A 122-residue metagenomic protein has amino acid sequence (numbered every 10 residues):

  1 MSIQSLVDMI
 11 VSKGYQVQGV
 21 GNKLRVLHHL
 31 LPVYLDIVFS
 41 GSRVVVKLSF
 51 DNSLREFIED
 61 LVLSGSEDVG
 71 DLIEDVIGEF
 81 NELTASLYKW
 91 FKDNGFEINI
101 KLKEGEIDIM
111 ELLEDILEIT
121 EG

Functional and structural regions predicted by a protein language model:
M1-Q18, I109-E121: Amphipathic alpha-helical segments
S2-I3, V7, V38-S42, G95-F96 (+1 more regions): Solvent-exposed, well-ordered amphipathic alpha-helical segments that flank/support binding or catalytic loops
I3-I10, N22-L30, E79-F80: Short, solvent-exposed secondary-structure boundary motifs
K13, V17-R43: Amphipathic, interaction-prone secondary-structure segments
Y34-E59: Beta-strand/loop substructures that line and gate deep hydrophobic ligand-binding cavities in soluble
S53-G122: Intrinsically disordered, low-complexity regulatory regions enriched in serine/threonine/proline and acidic residues
